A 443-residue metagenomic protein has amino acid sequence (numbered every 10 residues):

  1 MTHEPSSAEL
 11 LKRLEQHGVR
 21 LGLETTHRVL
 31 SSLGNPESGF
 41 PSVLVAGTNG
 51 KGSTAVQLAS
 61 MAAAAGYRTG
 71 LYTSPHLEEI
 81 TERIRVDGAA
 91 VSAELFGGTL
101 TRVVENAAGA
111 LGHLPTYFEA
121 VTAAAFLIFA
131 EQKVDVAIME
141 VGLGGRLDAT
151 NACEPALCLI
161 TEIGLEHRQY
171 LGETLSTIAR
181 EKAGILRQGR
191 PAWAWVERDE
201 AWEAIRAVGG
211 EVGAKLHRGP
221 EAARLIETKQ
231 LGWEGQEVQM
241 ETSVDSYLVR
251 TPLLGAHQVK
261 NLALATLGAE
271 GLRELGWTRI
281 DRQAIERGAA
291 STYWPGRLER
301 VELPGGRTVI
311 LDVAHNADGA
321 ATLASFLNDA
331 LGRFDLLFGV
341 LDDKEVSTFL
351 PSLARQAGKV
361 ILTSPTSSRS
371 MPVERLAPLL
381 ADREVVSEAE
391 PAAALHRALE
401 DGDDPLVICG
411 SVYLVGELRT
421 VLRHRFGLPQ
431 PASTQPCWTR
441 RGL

Functional and structural regions predicted by a protein language model:
M1-N49, S53-R68, L77-E79, K133 (+2 more regions): N-terminal leader/targeting and accessory segments in enzymes
L23-S38, A64-C153, Q169-L171, T177 (+1 more regions): ATP-dependent carboxylate-amine ligase catalytic core
Y72-T73, W195-V196, G210-L231, T251-A256 (+7 more regions): Beta-strand->loop->alpha-helix junctions that form or flank phosphate-binding loops in nucleotide-handling enzymes
V121-Y170, W202-L248: Extended acidic/charged loop-beta regions that coordinate divalent cations and stabilize anionic phosphate/carboxylate
V136-V141, D148-L159, I163-E166, T177 (+2 more regions): Nucleotide phosphate-binding/pyrophosphate-handling subdomain across enzymes that bind or process nucleotide phosphates
R198-H217, E234-E237, T308-L311, A317 (+1 more regions): C-terminal helical cap/extension that packs against the catalytic core of soluble nucleotide-cofactor enzymes
S367, G427-L443: Short, flexible loop segments at boundaries between secondary-structure elements
A393-R423: A glycine-rich beta-strand to alpha-helix segment that forms a phosphate/ribose-binding loop at ligand/cofactor sites
